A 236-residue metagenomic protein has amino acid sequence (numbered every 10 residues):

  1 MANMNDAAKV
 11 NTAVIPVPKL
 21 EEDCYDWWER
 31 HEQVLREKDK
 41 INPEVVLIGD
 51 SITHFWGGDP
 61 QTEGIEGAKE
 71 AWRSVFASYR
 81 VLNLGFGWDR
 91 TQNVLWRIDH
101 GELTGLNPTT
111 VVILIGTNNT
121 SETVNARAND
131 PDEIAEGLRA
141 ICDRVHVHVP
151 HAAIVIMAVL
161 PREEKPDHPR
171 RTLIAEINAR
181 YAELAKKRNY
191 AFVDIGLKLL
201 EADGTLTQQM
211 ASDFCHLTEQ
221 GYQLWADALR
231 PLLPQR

Functional and structural regions predicted by a protein language model:
M1-I48, I52-S74, P234-R236: N-terminal secretory targeting modules
R30-V46, L95-G105, D143-V147: Short amphipathic alpha-helices and their capping/turn segments at secondary-structure boundaries
E44-G49, R80-G85, T109-I115, A153-A158 (+2 more regions): Structural recognition of the beta-strand scaffold that forms the well-ordered cores of secreted hydrolase catalytic
V45, G87, R127, P131-L138 (+3 more regions): Solvent-exposed, acidic/flexible segments
H54-E70, V75-A77, W88-A135, R144 (+1 more regions): Oxyanion-hole/transition-state-stabilizing segment in secreted/luminal serine hydrolases and related acyltransferases
A77, P108, P150-H151, K186: Proline-centered flexible-loop/turn and helix-kink motifs
L138-D143, N178-A182: Generic structural signal for well-ordered alpha-helices, preferentially at hydrophobic/aromatic core positions
P161-R236: Catalytic His-Asp segment of secreted/periplasmic serine-dependent ester chemistry enzymes
